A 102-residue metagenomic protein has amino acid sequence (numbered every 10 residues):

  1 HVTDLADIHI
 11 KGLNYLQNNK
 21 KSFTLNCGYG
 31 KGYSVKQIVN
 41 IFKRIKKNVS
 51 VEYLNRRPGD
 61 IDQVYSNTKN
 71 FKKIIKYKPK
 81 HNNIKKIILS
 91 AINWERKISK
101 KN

Functional and structural regions predicted by a protein language model:
H1-N102: C-terminal substrate-binding subdomain of Rossmann-fold SDR/epimerase-dehydratase oxidoreductases
